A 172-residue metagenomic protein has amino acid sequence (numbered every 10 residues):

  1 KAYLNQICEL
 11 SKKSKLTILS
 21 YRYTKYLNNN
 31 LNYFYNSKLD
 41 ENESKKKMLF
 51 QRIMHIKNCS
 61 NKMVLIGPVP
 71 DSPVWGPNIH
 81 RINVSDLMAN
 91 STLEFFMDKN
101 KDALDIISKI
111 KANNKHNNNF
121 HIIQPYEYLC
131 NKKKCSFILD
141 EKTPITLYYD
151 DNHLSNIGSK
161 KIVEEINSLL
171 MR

Functional and structural regions predicted by a protein language model:
K1-R172: Extracellular glycan-modifying ectodomains
